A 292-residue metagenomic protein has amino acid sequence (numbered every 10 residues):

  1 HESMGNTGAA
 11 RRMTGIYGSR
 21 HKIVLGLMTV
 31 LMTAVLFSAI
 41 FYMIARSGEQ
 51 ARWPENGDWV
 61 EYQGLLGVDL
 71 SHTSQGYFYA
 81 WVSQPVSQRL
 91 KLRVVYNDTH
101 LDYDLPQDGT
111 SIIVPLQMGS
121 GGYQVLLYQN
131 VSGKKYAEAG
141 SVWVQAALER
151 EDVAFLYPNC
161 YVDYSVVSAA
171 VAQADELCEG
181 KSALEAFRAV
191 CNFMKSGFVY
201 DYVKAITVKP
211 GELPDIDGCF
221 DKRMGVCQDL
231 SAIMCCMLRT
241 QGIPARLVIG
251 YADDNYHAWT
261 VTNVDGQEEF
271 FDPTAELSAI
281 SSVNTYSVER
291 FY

Functional and structural regions predicted by a protein language model:
E2-L184, R188, E268, Y292: N-terminal accessory/pre-domain segments preceding catalytic cores
P158-K222, I233-C236, E269-F270, E276-A279 (+2 more regions): Secondary-structure boundary elements
D229-Y292: Hydrophobic/aromatic-rich core segments of domains that either
